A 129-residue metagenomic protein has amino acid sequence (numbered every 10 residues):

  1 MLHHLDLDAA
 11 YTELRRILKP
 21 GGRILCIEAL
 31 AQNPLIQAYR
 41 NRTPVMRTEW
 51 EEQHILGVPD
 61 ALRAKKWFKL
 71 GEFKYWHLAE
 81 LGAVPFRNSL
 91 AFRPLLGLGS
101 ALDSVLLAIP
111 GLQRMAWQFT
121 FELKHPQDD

Functional and structural regions predicted by a protein language model:
M1-D8: A short SAM/SAH-binding and catalytic strip from SAM-dependent methyltransferases
D6, E52-D60, P94, M115: Soluble or luminal CAZymes and related metallo-dependent hydrolases
D6, K19, K65, K69: Short conserved AdoMet
D8-R23: A short glycine-rich, Lys/Arg-flanked "PGG" loop and its adjoining helix->strand segment in the class I
A10-T12, Y39-R42, R87-S89: Short, glycine/charged-enriched secondary-structure capping and boundary segments
R23-T48: Conserved class I S-adenosyl-L-methionine
E52-K74: Short alpha-helix
Y75-D129: A C-terminal cap/extension of S-adenosyl-L-methionine-dependent methyltransferases that defines the acceptor-substrate
